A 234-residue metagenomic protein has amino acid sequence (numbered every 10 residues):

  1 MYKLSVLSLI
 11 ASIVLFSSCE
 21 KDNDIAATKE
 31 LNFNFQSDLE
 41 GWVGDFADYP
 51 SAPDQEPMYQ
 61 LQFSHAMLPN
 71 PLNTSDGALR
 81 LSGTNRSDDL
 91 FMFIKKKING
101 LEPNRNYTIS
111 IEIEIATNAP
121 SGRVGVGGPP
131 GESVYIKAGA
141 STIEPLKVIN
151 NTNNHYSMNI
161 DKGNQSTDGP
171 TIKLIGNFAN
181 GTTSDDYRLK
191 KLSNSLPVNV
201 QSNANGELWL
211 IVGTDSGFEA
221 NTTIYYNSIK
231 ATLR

Functional and structural regions predicted by a protein language model:
I13-Q36: Bacterial Sec-dependent N-terminal signal peptides
V43-S75: Extracellular glycan-recognition surfaces and repeat-rich motifs
F63-F93: Surface-exposed, low-complexity/disordered Ser/Thr/Gly/Pro/Asn-rich loops and linkers
R86-E102, L189-P197, Y225-S228: Short beta-strands within extracellular/lumenal beta-sheet-rich domains
R105-G122, V212-T214: A short beta-strand element within beta-rich, extracytoplasmic domains of secreted/secretory-pathway proteins
I115-E132, E144-P145, F218-N221: Extended, low-complexity, turn-rich repeat/linker tracts enriched in Gly/Pro/Ser/Thr and Asp/Glu that occur
Y135-T182: Beta-strand-rich interaction/scaffold domains
L174-L196, L210-A220: Short beta-strand-plus-loop segments that form exposed binding edges in beta-rich domains
